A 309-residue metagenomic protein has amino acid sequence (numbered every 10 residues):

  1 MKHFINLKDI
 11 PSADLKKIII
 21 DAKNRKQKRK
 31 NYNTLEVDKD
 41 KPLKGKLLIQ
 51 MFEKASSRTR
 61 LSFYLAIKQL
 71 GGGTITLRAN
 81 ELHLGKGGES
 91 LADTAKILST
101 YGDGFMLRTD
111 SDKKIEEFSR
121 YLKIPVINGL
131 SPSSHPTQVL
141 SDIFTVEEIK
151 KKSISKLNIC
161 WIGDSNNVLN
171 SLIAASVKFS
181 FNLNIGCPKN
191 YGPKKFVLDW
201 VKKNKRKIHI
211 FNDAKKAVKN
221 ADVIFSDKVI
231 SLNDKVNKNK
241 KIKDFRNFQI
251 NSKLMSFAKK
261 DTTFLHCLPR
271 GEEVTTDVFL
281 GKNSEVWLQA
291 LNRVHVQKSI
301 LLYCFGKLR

Functional and structural regions predicted by a protein language model:
M1-L61, L65: Positively charged, low-complexity intrinsically disordered leader regions
Y32, K86, A95, D103-A175 (+1 more regions): Anion-binding alpha/beta catalytic cores of soluble intermediary-metabolism enzymes, centered on
L47-Y101: Active-site cofactor/substrate anionic-group-binding motifs, chiefly glycine- and Lys/Arg-rich phosphate-binding loops
E53-A66, E148-S226: Glycine-rich phosphate/diphosphate-binding loop of Rossmann-like nucleotide-binding domains
L70, Y101, Y121-K123, F179 (+3 more regions): Short, structured coil segments at secondary-structure junctions
K202-V278, N283: Rossmann-like adenosine-cofactor binding region
L280-R309: C-terminal helix-to-coil terminal segments
